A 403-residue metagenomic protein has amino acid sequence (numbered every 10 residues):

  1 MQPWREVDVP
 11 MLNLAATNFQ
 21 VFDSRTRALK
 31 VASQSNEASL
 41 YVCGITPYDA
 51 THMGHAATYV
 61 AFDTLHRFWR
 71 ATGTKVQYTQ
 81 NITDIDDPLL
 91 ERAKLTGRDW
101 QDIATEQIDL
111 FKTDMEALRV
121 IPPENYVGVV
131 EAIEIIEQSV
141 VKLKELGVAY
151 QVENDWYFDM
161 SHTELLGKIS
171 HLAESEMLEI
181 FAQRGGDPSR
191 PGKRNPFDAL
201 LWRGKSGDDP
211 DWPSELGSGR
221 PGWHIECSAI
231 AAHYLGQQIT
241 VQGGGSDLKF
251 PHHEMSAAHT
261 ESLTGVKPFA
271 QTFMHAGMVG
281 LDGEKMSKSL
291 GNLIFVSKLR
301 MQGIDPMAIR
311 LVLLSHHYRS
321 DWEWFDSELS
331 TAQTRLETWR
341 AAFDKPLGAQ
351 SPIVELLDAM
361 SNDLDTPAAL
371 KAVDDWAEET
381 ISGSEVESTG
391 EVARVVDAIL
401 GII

Functional and structural regions predicted by a protein language model:
M1-L29, D99, D109, L370-I403: Basic, alpha-helical terminal appendages of large translation-related enzymes
Q2-Y48, D63, E134-G348: Alpha-helical recognition segments enriched in aromatics with Gly/Pro capping that present substrate-recognition
T26, S33-R119: N-terminal, positively charged nucleic-acid-binding surface of large information/translation enzymes
V76-Q77, G147-E153, W376, T380: Short, well-structured beta-strand/strand-turn elements
T79, P123-V127, Q242-G244, E385-E387: Short catalytic-loop micro-motif centered on adjacent basic/acidic residues
I82-D87, I108-F111, I121-I136, E153-T163: Short, glycine/charge-rich beta-strand/loop segments that flank catalytic centers and engage negatively charged groups
T96, D114-V120, I136-L146: Active-site-adjacent, His/Asp/Glu-enriched structural segments that form or flank metal-binding and acid/base networks
T264-F269, Q302, H316-I403: Feature 926 captures the class I aminoacyl-tRNA synthetase adenylation module centered on the KMSKS loop
